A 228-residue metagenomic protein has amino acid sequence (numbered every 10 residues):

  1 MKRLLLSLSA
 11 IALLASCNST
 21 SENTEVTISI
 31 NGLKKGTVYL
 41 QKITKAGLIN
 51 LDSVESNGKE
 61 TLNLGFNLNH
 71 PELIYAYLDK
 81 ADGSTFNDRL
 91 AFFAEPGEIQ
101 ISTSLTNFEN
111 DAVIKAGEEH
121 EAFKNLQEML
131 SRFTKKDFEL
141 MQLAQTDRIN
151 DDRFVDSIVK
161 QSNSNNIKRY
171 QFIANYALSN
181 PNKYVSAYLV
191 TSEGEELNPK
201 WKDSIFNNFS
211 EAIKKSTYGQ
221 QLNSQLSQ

Functional and structural regions predicted by a protein language model:
M1-L4: Positively charged n-region of N-terminal signal peptides that target proteins for export
L6-S9: Sec-dependent N-terminal signal peptides
L13-S16: C-terminal motif of bacterial Sec signal peptides marking the signal peptidase cleavage site
N18-T103: Start-of-domain marker
L68-L73, D79-I213: Preference for long, solvent-exposed alpha-helical segments and helix-linker "stalks"
I213-S224: Boundary/linker segments of alpha-helical solenoid repeat arrays
